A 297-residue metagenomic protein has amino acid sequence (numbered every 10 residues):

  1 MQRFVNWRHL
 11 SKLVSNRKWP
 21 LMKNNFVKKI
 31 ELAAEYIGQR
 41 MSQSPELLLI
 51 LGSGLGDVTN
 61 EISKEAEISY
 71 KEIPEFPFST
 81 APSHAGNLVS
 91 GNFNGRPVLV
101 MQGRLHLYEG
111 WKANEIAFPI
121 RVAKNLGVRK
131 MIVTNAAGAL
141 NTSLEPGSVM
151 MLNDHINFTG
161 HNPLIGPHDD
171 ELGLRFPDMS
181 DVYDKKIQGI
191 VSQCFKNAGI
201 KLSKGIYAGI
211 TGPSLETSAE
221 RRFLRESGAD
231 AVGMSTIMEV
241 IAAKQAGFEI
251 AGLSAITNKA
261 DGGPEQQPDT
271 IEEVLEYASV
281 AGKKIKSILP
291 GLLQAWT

Functional and structural regions predicted by a protein language model:
M22-M179: Metabolite-binding pocket within alpha/beta catalytic cores that recognizes anionic/polar moieties
Y36, R40, K186, I190-I200 (+1 more regions): Generic non-transmembrane alpha-helical segments
C194-D230: Active-site/ligand-binding-proximal alpha/beta "capping" segment
L215-K259: A C-terminal functional module that forms or caps the active site or interfaces directly with catalytic machinery
D261-T297: His/Asp/Glu-rich mid-to-C-terminal helical/loop segments that flank catalytic regions of hydrolases
